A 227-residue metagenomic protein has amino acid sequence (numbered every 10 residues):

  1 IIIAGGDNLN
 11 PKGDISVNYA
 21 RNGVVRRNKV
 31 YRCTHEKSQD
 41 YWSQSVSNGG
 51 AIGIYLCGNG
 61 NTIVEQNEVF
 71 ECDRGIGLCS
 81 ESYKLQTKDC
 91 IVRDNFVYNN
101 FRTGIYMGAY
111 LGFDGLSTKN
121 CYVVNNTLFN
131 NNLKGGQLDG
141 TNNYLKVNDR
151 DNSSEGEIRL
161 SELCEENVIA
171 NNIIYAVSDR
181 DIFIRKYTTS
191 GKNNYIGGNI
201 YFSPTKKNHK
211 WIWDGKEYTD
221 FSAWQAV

Functional and structural regions predicted by a protein language model:
I1-V227: Extracellular parallel beta-helix/beta-solenoid repeat domains
